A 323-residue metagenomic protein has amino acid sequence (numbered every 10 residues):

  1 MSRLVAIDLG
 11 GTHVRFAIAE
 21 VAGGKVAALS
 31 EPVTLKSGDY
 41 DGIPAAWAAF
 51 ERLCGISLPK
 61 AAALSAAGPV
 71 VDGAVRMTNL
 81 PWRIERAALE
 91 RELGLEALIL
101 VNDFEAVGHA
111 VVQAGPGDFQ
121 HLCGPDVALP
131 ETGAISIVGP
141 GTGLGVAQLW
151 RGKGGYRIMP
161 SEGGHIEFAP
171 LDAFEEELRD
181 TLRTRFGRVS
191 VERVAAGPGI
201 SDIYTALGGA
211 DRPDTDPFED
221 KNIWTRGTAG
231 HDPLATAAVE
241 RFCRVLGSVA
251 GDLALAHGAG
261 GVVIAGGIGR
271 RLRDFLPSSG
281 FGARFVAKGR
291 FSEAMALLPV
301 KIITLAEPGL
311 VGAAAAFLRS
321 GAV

Functional and structural regions predicted by a protein language model:
M1, W47, L100-I135: Conserved phosphate-binding catalytic cores of ATP/NTP-utilizing and phosphoryl-transfer enzymes
M1-L53, E177-V323: ATP-binding/phosphotransfer module of carbohydrate and carboxylate kinases, centering on a glycine-rich
L4-D8, A61-A63, I99, I135-G139 (+1 more regions): Short glycine-aspartate micro-motif
V21-K25, T78-R83, A114-L122, R151-I158 (+1 more regions): A glycine- and small-aliphatic-rich helix-loop capping segment at beta-alpha/alpha-beta transitions that lines
L35-G38, M77-L80, I99-A106, D126-A128 (+2 more regions): Active-site nucleophile and cofactor-binding loops and adjacent substrate-binding regions of central metabolic enzymes
R52-L100, E105-D118, G261, G269-D274: Short beta-strand-loop/turn "lid" adjacent to the catalytic site in phosphate-handling enzymes
A62-A74, N79-L80, Y156, F174 (+1 more regions): Gly/Ser/Thr-rich active-site cleft segment
G124, P130-V191, R273-D274, G280-V286 (+1 more regions): Glycine-rich phosphate-binding loop of actin/hexokinase-like ATP-binding domains
